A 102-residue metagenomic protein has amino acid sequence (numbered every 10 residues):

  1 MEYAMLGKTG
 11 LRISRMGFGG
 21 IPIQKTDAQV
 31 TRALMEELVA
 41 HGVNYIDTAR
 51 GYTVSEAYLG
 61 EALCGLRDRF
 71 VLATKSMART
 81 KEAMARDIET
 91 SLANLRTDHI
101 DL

Functional and structural regions predicted by a protein language model:
M1-F70: N-terminal binding-site loop/beta-alpha segment at the start of enzyme catalytic domains that lines or forms
I21, T74, T90: Short, flexible active-site loop motifs that bind/organize anionic cofactors or intermediates
T26-Q29, E36, A40, R79-L102: Glycine/proline-rich, positively charged, aromatic-decorated active-site loop/lid region on the catalytic face
D47, K75, D101: Acidic active-site catalytic centers that drive phospho-/nucleotidyl reactions and related ester hydrolyses
R50-Y52, G65-R86, L95: Structural motif corresponding to the early beta-alpha repeats
